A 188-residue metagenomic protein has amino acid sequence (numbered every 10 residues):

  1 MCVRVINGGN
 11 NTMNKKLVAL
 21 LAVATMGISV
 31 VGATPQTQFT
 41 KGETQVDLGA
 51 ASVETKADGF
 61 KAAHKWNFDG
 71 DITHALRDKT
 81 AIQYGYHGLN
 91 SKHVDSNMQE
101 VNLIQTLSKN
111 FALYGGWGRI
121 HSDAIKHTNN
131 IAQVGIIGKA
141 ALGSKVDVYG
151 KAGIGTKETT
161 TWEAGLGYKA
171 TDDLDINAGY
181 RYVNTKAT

Functional and structural regions predicted by a protein language model:
M1-E43: Cleavable N-terminal export/targeting peptides
V31-N90: Short glycine/proline- and aromatic-enriched beta-strand/turn motifs that initiate or cap beta-hairpins
T44-V46, D78-Y84, K109-G115, L142-V148 (+2 more regions): Repeated loop/turn-to-beta-strand initiation elements of outer-membrane beta-barrel proteins
A57, G88-M98, W117-A132, G153-T159 (+2 more regions): Outer-membrane beta-barrel translocator/channel fold
G70-H74, V101-Q105, V134-A140, A164-Y168: Residues on the lipid-exposed face of transmembrane beta-strands in outer-membrane beta-barrel proteins
A81-G116: Mid-chain, structured segments of secreted extracytoplasmic proteins
T106-D147: Surface-exposed, polar helix/loop patches in the mature regions of secreted/periplasmic/lumenal proteins that form
